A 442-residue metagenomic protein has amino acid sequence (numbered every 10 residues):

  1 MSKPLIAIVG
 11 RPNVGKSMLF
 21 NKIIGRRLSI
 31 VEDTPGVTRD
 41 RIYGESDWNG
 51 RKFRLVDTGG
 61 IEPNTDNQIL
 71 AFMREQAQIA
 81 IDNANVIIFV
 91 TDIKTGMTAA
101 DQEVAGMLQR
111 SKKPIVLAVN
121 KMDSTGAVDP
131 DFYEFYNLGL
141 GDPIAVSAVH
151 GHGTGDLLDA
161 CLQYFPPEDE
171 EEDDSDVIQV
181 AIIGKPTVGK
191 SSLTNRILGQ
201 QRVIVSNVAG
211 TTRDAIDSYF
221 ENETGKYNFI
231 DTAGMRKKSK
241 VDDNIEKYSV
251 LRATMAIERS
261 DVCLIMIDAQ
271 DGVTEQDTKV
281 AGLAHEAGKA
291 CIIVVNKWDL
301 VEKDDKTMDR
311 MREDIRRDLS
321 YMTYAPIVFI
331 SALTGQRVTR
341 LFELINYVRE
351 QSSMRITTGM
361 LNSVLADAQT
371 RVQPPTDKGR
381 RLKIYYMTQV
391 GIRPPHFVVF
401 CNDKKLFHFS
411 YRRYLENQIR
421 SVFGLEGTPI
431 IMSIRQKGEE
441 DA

Functional and structural regions predicted by a protein language model:
M1-N67, P166-V250, T254-I257: Conserved G1/Walker A P-loop phosphate-binding module
L28-D33, Y164-D174, V203-N207, Q351-T357 (+2 more regions): Active-site phosphate-binding and catalytic loops of NTP-dependent enzymes
P35-V37, G60-E62, K94-G96, K121-G126 (+9 more regions): Conserved nucleotide-binding/hydrolysis micro-motifs of P-loop NTPases
E75-D142, L251-T323: Conserved C-terminal guanine-recognition region of P-loop GTPase G domains, centered on the G4
P114-V116, D123-E172, L300-I356: Canonical P-loop GTPase G-domain recognition
A181, F342-F407, R413: Long, well-ordered amphipathic alpha-helical subdomains in the mid-to-C-terminal portions of large enzyme subunits
I315, Y411-L425: Short, non-transmembrane amphipathic alpha-helical segments
G424-E439: A short amphipathic beta-strand at an alpha->beta junction
